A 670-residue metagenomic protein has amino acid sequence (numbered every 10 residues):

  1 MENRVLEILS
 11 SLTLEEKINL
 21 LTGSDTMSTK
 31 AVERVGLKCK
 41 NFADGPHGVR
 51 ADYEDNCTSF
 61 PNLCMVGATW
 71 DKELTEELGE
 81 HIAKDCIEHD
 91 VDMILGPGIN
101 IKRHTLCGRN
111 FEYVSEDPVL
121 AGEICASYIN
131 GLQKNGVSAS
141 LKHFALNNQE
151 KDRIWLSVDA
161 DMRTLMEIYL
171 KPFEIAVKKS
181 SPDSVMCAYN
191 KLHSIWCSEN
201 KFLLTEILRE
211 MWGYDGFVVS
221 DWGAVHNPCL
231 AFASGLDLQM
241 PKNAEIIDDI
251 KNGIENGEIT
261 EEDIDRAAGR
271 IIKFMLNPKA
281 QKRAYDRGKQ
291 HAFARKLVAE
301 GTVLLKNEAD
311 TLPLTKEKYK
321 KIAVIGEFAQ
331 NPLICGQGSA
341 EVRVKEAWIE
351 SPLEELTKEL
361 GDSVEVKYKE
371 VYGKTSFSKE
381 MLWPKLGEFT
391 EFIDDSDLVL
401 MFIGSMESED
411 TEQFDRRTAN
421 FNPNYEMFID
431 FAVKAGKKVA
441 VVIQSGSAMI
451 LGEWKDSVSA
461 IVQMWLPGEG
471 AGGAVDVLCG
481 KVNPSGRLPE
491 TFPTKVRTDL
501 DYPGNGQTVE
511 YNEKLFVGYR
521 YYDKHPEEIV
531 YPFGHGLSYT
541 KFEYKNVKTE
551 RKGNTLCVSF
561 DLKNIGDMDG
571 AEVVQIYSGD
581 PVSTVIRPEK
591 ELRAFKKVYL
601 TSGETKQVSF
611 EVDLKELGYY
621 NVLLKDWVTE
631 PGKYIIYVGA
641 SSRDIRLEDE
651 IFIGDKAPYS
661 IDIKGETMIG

Functional and structural regions predicted by a protein language model:
M1-Y619, V628-V638, S642, K664-G670: Glycoside hydrolase catalytic-domain context in secreted enzymes
V622-L624: Short beta-alpha junctions and helix-cap segments that line functional grooves
D644-Y659: Short beta-strand elements
